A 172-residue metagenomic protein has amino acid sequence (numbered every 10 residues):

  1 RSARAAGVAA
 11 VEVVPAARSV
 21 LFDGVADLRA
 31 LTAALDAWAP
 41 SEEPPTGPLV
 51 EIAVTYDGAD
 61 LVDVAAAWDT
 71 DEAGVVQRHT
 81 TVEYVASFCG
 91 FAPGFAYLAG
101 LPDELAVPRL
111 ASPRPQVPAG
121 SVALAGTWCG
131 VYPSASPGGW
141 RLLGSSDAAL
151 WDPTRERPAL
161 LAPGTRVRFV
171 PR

Functional and structural regions predicted by a protein language model:
R1-R172: Glycine-rich active-site loops that engage anionic ligands at enzyme catalytic sites
